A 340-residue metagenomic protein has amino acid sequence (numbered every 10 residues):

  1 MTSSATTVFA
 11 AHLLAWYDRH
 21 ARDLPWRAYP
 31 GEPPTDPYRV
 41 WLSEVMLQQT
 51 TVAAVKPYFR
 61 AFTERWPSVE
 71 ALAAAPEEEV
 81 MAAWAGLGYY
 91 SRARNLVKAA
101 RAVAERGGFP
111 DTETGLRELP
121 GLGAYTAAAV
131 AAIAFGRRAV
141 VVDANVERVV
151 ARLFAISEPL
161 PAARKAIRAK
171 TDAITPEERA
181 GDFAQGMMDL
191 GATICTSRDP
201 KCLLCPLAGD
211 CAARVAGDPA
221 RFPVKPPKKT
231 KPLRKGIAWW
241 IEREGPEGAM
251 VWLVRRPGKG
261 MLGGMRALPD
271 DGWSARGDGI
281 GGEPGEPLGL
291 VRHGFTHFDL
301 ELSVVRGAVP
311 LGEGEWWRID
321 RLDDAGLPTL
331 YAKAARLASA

Functional and structural regions predicted by a protein language model:
M1-A28, A192-A340: Intrinsically disordered, low-complexity, charged terminal extensions of DNA damage-control enzymes
A11-A216, A220: Catalytic cores of DNA base-excision repair glycosylases
